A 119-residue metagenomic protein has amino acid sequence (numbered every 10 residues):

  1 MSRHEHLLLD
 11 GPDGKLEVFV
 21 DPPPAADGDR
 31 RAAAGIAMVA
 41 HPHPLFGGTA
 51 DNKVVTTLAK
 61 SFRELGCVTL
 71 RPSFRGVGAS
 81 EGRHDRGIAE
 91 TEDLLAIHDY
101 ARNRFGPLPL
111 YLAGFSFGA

Functional and structural regions predicted by a protein language model:
M1-A32: N-terminal cap/lid segment of alpha/beta-hydrolase-fold proteins
P24-R71: Short, surface-exposed "cap/lid" segments of acyl-processing enzymes
H43-P44, G76, F117: Short, glycine/serine-rich, charged loops/turns that create anion-binding and catalytic segments at active sites
V54, H84-F105: Alpha/beta-hydrolase active-site loop
R75-R86: Glycine-rich "HGGG/HGxG" loop immediately N-terminal to the catalytic nucleophile of the alpha/beta-hydrolase
P109-Y111: Residue in the alpha/beta-hydrolase core beta-strand immediately N-terminal to the catalytic nucleophile
A113-A119: Gly/Ala-rich beta-loop-alpha elbow adjacent to hydrolase catalytic centers
